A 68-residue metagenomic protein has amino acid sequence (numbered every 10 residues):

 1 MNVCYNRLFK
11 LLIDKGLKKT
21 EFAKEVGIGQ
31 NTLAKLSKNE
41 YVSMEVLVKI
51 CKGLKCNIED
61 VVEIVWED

Functional and structural regions predicted by a protein language model:
M1-K18: A short, Lys/Arg-rich alpha-helix, primarily the initiator
F22-A23: Short alpha-helical "recognition helix" segments of helix-turn-helix
I28-Y41: Recognition helix of helix-turn-helix/homeodomain-like DNA-binding domains that insert into the DNA major groove
N39-K52: Short, basic-rich loop-to-helix N-cap that marks the start of a DNA-contacting helix
K55-D68: Short C-terminal boundary/hinge segments that cap the last helix of small helical domains
